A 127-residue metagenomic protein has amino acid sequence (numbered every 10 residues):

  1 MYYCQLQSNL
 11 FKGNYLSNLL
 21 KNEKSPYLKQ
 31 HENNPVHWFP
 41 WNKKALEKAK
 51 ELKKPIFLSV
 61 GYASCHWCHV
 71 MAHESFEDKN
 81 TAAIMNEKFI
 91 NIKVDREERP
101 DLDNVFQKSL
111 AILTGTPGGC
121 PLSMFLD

Functional and structural regions predicted by a protein language model:
L10-L52, T114-T116, D127: Non-globular targeting/processing and membrane-anchoring segments
Y27-E32, H66, I90-V94: Short, basic, glycine/proline-bearing loop/turn elements
W38-E51, V70, E77-L126: Thioredoxin-like thiol-disulfide oxidoreductase module
L52-A63, N91: Short active-site neighborhood of thiol/selenol oxidoreductases, capturing the structured segment around
V60-F76: Conserved redox-active cysteine motifs that mediate thiol-disulfide chemistry, especially di-cysteine Cys-X(1-2)-Cys
